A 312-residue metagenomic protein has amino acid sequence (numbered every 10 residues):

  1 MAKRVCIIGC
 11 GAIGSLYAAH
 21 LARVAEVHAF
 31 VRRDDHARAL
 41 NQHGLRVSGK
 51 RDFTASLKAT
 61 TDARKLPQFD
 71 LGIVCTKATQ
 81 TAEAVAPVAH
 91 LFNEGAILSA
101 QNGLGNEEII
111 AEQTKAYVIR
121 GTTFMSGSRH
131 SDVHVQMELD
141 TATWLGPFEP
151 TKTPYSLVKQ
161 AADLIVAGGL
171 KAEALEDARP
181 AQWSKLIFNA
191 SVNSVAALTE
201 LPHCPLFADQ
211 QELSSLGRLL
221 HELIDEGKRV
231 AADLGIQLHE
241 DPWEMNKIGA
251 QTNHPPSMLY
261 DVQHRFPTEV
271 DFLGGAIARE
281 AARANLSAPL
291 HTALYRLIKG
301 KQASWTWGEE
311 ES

Functional and structural regions predicted by a protein language model:
M1-D52: NAD(P)+-binding Rossmann beta1-loop-alpha1 motif at the extreme N-terminus of oxidoreductases
V5, V27-H28, I97, V118 (+1 more regions): Hydrophobic anchor at the start of a short beta-strand that flanks the dinucleotide cofactor-binding loop
A19-R23, A86-H90, E112, G275 (+2 more regions): Short, well-ordered alpha-helices that flank and scaffold nucleotide-derived cofactor binding pockets
R51-H134: Rossmann-like NAD(P)(H) cofactor-binding subdomain of soluble oxidoreductases
L91, H134-F148, E200-D209, H254-H264: Helix-loop-beta segment of a Rossmann-like dinucleotide-binding subdomain
N102-A181, K185, S191: Rossmann-fold dinucleotide-binding core
R179-P205, S215-E226: Active-site-proximal catalytic alpha-helix in oxidoreductases
L219-S312: NAD(P)-dependent Rossmann-like dehydrogenase/reductase catalytic/cofactor-binding core
